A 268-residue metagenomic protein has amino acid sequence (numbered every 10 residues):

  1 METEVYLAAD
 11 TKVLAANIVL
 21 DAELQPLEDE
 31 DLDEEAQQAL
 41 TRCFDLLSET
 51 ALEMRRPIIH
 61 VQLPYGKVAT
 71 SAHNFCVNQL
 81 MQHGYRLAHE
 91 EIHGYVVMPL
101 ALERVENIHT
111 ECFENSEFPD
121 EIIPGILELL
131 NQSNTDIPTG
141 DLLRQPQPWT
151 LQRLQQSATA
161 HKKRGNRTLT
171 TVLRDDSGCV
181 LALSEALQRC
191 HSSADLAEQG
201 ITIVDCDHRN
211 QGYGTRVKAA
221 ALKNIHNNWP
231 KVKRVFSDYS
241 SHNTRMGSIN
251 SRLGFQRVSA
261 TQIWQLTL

Functional and structural regions predicted by a protein language model:
M1-K67, R174-D205, I263: Conserved donor-binding loop and adjoining core beta-sheet/short helix segment in diverse acyl/aminoacyl transferases
D10, P138-D141, T168, K231 (+2 more regions): Macromolecular interaction modules
D21, I92, P138, K162-T168 (+2 more regions): A structure-centric feature marking long, well-folded core domains of fungal metabolic enzymes and membrane transporters
A36-F118, T261-L266: Acyl-donor-binding surface of acyltransferase catalytic domains
F44-L52, R209, K218-H226: A conserved short alpha-helix in the GNAT/GCN5 acetyltransferase fold that borders and helps form the acetyl-CoA
H83-L102, A219, K223-L268: Active-site/acyl-donor-binding loops of N-acyltransferases
N107-S193: Flexible, substrate/cofactor-facing loop regions flanked by secondary structure within enzyme catalytic domains
G212: Conserved G/P- and acidic residue-centered "switch" motifs that form tight phosphate/ATP-binding loops in soluble
